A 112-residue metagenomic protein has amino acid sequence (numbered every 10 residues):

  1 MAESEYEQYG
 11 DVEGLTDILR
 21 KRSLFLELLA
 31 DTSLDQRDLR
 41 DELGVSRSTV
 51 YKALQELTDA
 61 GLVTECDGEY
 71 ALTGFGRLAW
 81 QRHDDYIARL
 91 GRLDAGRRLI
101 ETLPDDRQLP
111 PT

Functional and structural regions predicted by a protein language model:
M1-I87: Basic, Lys/Arg-rich alpha-helical nucleic-acid-recognition elements, primarily the DNA-binding modules of transcription
D84-T112: Amphipathic alpha-helical dimerization/coiled-coil segments that flank or bridge DNA-binding/regulatory modules
